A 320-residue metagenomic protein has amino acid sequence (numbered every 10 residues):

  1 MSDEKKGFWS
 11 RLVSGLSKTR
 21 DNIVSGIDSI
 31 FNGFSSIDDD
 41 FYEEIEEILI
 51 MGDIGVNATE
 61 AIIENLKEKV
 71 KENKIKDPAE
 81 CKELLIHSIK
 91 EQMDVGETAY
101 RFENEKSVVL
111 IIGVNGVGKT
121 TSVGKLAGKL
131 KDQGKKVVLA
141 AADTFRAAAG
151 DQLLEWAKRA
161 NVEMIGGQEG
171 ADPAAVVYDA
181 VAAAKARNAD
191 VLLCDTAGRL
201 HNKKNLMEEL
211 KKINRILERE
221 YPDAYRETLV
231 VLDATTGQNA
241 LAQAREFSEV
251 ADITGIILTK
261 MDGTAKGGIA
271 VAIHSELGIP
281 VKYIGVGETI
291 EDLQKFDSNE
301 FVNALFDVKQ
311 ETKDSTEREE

Functional and structural regions predicted by a protein language model:
M1-T98, N104-I111, L126-G128, D132-L139 (+3 more regions): Non-catalytic terminal/linker segments enriched in charged/polar, low-complexity residues
K90-M93, T98-E320: P-loop/Walker A NTP-binding module and the surrounding RecA-like catalytic core of P-loop NTPases
